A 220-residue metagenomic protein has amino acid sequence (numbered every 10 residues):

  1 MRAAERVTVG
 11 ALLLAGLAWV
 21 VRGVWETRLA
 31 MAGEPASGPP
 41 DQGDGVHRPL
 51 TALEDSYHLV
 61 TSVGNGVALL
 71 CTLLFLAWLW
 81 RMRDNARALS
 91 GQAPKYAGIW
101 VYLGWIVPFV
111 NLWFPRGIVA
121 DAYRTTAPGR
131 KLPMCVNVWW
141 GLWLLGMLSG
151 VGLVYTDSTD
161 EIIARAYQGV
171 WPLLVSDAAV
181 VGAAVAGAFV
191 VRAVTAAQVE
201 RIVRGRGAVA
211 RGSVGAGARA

Functional and structural regions predicted by a protein language model:
T8-L14, A18-V21, L53-L70, C135-G146 (+1 more regions): Physicochemical signature of membrane-embedded alpha-helices that form the seven-helix bundle of GPCRs, emphasizing
L17, T72, L76-R83, L112 (+2 more regions): Alpha-helical transmembrane segments of polytopic integral membrane proteins, especially the permease/helical cores
R22-S62, G150-D177: Membrane interfacial helix motifs at helix-loop boundaries and amphipathic/re-entrant anchors
L70-Q92, V119-T126: Internal transmembrane alpha-helix with an interfacial aromatic "cap," most often the third helix
G98-V119: Hydrophobic, aromatic-rich membrane-embedded alpha-helical segments
R116-G141: Membrane-interface alpha-helices
V181-F189: Hydrophobic cores of alpha-helical transmembrane segments in multi-pass inner/ER membrane proteins, independent
V199-A220: Short, highly charged, low-complexity non-transmembrane loops/tails of multi-pass membrane proteins
